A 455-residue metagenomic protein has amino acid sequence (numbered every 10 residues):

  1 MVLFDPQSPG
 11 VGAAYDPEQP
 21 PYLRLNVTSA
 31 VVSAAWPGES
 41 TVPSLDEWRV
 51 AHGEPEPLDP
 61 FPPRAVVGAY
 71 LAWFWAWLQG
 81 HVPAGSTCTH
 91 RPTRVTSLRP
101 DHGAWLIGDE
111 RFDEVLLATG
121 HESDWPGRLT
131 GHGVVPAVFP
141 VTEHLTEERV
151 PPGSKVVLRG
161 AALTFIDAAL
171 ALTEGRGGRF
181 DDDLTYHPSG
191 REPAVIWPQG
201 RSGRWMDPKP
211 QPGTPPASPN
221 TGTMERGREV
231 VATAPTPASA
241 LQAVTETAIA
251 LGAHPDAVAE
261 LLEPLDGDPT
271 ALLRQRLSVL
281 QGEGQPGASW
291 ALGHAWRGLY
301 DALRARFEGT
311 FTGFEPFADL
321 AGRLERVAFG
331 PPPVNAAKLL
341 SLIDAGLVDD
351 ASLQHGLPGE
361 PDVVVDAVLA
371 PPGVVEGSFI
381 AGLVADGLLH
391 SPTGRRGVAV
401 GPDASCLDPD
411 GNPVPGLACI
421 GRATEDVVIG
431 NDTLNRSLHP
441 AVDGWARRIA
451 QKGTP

Functional and structural regions predicted by a protein language model:
M1-D16, T28, E54-K452: Flavin (primarily FAD) cofactor-binding/catalytic cores of flavoenzymes
D5-E54: Redox-cofactor-proximal catalytic regions of oxidoreductases
